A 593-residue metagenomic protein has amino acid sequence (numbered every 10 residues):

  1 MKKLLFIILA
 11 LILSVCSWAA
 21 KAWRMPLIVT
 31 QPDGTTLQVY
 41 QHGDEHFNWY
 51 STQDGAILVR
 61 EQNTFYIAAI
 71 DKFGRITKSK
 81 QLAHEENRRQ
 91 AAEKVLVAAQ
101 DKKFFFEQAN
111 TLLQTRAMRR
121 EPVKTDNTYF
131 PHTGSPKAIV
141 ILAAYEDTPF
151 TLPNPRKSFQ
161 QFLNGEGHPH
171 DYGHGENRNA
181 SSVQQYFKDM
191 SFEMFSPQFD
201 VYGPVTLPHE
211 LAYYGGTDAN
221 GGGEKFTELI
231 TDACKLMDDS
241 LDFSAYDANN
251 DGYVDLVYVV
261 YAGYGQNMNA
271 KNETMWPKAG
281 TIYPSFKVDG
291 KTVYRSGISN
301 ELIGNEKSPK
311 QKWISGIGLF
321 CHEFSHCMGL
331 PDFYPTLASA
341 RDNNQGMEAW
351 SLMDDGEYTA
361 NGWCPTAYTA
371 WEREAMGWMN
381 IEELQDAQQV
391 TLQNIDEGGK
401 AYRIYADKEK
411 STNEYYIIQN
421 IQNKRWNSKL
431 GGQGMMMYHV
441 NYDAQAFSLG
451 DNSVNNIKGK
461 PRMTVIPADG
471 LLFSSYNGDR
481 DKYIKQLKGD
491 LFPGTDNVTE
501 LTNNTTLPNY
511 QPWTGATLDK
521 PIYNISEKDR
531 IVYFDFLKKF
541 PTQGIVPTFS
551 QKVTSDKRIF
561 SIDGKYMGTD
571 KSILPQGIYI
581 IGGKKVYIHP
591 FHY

Functional and structural regions predicted by a protein language model:
M1-K21: Bacterial Sec-dependent N-terminal signal peptides
V15-W18, T542-Y593: C-terminal outer-membrane/trafficking sorting elements
A19-P131, E382: N-terminal prosegments of processed precursors
Q31, T151-L152, S158-Q161, H168-D189 (+4 more regions): Non-catalytic C-terminal accessory/binding modules of secreted extracellular proteins
Y40, S79-K80, D126-Y129, F150-G165 (+6 more regions): Short, solvent-exposed loop/turn and secondary-structure capping segments
E121-H132, E176-T292: Active-site-proximal segments of metallohydrolase catalytic domains
V259, G318-F333, I418: Active-site recognition of the HExxH zinc-binding catalytic motif
N343-E383, N524: Post-HExxH zinc-binding segment in Zn-dependent metallohydrolases
